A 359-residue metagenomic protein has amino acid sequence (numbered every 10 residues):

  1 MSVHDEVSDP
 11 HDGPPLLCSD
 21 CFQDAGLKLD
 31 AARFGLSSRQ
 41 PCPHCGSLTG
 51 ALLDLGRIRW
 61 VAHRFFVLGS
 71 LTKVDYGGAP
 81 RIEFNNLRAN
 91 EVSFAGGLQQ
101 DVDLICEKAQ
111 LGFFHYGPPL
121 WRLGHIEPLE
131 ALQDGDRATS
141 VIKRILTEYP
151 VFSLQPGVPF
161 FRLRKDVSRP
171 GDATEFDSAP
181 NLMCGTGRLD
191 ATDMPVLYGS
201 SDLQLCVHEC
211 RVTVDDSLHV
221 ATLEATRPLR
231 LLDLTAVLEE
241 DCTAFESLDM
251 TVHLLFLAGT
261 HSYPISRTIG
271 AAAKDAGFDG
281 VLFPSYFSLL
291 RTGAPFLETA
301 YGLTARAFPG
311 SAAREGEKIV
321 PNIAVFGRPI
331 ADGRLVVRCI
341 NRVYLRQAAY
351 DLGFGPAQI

Functional and structural regions predicted by a protein language model:
M1-G157, R162-D193, V212-I359: Active-site and NAD+-binding cores of ADP-ribose-processing enzymes
A179, G199-S201: Charged, low-complexity assembly regions of eukaryotic complex subunits
D193-G199: A short, exposed loop/beta-hairpin motif centered on an aromatic-Gly-Thr core
L203-D215: Short active-site loop/helix that positions an aromatic residue
